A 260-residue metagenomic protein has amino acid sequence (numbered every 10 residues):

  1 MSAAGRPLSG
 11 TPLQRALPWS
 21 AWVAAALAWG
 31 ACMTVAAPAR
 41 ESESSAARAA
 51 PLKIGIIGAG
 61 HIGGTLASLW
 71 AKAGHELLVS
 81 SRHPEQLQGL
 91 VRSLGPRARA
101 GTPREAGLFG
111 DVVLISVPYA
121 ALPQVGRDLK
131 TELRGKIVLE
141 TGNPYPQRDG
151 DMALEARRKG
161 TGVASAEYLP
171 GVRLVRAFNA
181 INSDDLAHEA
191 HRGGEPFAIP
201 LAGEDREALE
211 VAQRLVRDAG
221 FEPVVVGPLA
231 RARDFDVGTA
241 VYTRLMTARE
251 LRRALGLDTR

Functional and structural regions predicted by a protein language model:
M1-R15: N-terminal secretory signal peptides that target proteins for export/translocation
W19-A31: Bacterial N-terminal signal peptides
V35-G89: NAD(P)+-binding Rossmann beta1-loop-alpha1 motif at the extreme N-terminus of oxidoreductases
L90-R97: Short, conserved SAM-binding/catalytic segment of Class I S-adenosyl-L-methionine-dependent methyltransferases
G95, P103-I137, G142-D149: Rossmann-like NAD(P)-binding element
G142-V175, A180-D184, E189-A190: Rossmann-fold NAD(P)-binding glycine/threonine-rich loop
Y168-L174, R192-A232, V237-V241, A248-R260: Internal alpha-helical scaffold of NAD(P)-dependent oxidoreductase catalytic cores
